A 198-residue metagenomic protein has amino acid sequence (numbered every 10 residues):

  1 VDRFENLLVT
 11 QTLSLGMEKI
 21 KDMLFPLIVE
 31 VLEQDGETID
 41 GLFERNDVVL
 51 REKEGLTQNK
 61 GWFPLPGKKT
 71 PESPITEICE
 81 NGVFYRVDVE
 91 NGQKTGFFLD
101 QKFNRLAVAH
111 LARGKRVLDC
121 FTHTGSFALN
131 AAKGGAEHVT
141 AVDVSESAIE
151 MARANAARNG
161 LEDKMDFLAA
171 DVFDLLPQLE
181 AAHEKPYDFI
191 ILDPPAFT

Functional and structural regions predicted by a protein language model:
V1, K21-F97: Non-catalytic substrate-recognition/targeting regions of SAM-dependent transferases
N6: Phosphate-centric recognition/catalysis
V9-K21: Short histidine-centered catalytic/ligand-binding loop motif
V9-T12, F43-N46, D88-V89, L192-P195: Short beta-strands and strand-loop turn motifs
K68-T198: Rossmann-like S-adenosyl-L-methionine
